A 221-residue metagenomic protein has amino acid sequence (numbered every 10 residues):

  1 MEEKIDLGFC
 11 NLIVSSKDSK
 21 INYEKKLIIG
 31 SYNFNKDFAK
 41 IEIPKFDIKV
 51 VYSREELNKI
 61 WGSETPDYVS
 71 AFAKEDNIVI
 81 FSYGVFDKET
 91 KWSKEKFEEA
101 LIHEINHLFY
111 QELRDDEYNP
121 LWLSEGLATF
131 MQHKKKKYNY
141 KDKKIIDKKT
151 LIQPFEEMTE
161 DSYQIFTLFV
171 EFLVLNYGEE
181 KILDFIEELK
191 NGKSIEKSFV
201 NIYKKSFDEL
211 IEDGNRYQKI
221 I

Functional and structural regions predicted by a protein language model:
E2-I5, Y68-A73, K144: Short, exposed beta-strand/loop patches in secreted or surface proteins that constitute
E3-K20, S82-Y83: Acidic/histidine-rich, surface-exposed loop or edge segments in extracytoplasmic proteins
S16-K26, E95: Zinc-dependent metalloendopeptidases
D18-K20, E55-L57, V85-D87, D115-D116: Solvent-exposed loop/turn segments at secondary-structure junctions within structured extracellular/periplasmic domains
E24-D76: Auxiliary, metal-adjacent structural segments of Zn-dependent hydrolase domains
G30-F34, I105, F169-F172: Amphipathic alpha-helical segments that form well-ordered structural scaffolds and often line/cohere around active
I60-K94, E98-L101, I105-E112: Active-site scaffold of zinc-dependent metalloenzymes
A73, E95-A100, D115-I221: Acidic/His/Gly-enriched intrinsically disordered linker/tail segments that often contain short helix/coil "MoRF-like"
